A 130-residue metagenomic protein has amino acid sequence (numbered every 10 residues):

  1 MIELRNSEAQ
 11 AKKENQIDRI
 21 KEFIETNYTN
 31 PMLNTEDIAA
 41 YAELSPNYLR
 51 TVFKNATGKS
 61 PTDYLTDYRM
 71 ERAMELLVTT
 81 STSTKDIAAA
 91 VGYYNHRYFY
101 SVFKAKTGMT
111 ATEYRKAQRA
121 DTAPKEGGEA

Functional and structural regions predicted by a protein language model:
M1-A9, K21-L33, V52-T57, M74-S83 (+1 more regions): Basic, amphipathic alpha-helical hairpins
I2, G108, T112, K116-R119: A short, amphipathic alpha-helical segment
E8-A11, A40: A short glycine-/small-residue-rich loop at the edge of a beta-strand within enzyme catalytic domains
A11-E14, D67: Short, conserved loop/turn and helix-capping segments at secondary-structure boundaries that abut family-defining
K13-I17, T35: The cytosolic transmitter module of two-component sensor histidine kinases
E22, N55-Y94, K116-A130: Terminal helix-turn-helix DNA-binding modules in bacterial transcription factors
E36-Y68, A88-E113: Basic/polar phosphate-binding segments, predominantly the helix-turn-helix DNA-binding elements of transcriptional
